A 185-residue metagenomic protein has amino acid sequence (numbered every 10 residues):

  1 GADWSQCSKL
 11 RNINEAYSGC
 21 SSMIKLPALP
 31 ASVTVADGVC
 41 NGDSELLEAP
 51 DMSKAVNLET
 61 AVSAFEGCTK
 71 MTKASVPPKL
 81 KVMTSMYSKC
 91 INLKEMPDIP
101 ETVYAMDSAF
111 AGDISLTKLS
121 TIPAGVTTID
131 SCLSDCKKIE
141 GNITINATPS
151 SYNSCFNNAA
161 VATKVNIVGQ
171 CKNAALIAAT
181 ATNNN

Functional and structural regions predicted by a protein language model:
G1-R11, S21-T34, S44-E59, T69-V82 (+5 more regions): Structural signature of tandem-repeat unit edges
A16-C20, V39-D43, A64-C68, M86-C90 (+3 more regions): Periodic small-residue-enriched repeat registers in elongated scaffold domains
